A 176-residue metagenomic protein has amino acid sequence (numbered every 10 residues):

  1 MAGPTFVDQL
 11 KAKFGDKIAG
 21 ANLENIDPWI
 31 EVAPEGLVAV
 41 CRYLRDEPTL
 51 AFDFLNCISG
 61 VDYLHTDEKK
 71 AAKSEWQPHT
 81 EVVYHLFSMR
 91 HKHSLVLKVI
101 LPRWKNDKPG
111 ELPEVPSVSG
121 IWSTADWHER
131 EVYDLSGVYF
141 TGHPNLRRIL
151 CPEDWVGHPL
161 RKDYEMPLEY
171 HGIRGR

Functional and structural regions predicted by a protein language model:
M1-R176: Terminal low-complexity/charged segments
